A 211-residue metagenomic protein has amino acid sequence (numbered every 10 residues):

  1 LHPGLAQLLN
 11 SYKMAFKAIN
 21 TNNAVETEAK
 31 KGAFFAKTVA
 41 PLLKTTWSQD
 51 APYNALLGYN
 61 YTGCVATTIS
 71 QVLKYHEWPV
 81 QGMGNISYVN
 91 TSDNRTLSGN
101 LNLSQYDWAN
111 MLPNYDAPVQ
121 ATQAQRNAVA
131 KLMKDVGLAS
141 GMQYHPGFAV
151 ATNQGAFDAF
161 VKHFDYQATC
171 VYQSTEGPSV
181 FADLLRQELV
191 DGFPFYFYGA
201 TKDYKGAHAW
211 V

Functional and structural regions predicted by a protein language model:
L1-N153: Active-site-adjacent structural segments surrounding the nucleophilic cysteine of cysteine proteases and isopeptidases
D158, K162-V211: Active-site-adjacent substructure of cysteine-protease-like catalytic cores
